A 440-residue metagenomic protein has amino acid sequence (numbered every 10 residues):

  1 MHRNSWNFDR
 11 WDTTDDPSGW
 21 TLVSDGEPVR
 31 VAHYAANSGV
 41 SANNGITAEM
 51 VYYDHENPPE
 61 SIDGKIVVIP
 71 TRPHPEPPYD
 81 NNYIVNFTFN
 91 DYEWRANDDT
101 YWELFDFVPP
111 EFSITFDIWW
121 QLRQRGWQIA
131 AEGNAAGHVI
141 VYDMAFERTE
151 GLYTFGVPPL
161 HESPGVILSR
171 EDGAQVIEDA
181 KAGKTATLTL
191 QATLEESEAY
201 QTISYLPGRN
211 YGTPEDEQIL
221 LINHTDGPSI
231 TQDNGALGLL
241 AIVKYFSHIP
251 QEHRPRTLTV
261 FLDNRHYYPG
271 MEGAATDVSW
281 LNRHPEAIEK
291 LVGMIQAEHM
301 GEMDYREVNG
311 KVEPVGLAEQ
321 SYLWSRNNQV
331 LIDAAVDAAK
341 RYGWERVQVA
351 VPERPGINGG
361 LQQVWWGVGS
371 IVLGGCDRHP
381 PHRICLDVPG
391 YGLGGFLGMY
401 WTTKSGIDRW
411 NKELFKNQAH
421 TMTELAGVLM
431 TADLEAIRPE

Functional and structural regions predicted by a protein language model:
M1-E103: Noncatalytic luminal/extracellular "stalk/propeptide" segments of secretory-pathway proteins
A32-S61, T154-Q232, L240-K244, H248-Q251: Soluble metallo-hydrolase cores and metallopeptidase-like ectodomains found primarily in the secretory/periplasmic
N57-S61, R125-H138, Y153-G156, D277-A287 (+2 more regions): Mature extracellular/periplasmic domains of secretome proteins
H74, D263-R378: Metal-dependent peptidase/peptidase-like ectodomains
P77-I118, K311-E319, D408: A solvent-exposed, charged loop/short amphipathic helix patch at secondary-structure junctions
P164-L168, L258-T259, G394-E440: His/Asp/Glu-rich mid-to-C-terminal helical/loop segments that flank catalytic regions of hydrolases
Y245-G273, A297, E435: Short helix-loop-beta-strand segments that form the rim/entrance of peptidase-like active sites
A350-A419: Zn-dependent metallopeptidase/amidohydrolase metal-coordination segment
